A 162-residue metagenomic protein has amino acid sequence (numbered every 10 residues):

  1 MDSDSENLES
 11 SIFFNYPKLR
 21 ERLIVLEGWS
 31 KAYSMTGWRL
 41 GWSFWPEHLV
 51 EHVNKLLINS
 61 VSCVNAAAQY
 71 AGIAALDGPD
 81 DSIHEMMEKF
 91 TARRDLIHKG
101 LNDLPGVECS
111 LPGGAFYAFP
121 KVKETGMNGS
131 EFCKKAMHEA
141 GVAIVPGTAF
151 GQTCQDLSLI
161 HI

Functional and structural regions predicted by a protein language model:
M1-I160: PLP-dependent class I/II
